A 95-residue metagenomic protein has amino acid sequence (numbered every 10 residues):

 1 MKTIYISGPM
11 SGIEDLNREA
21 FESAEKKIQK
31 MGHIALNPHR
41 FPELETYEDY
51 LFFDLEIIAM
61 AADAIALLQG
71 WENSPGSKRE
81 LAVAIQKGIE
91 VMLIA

Functional and structural regions predicted by a protein language model:
M1-A95: Conserved catalytic or regulatory cores that recognize and/or transform ribose-phosphate-containing ligands
